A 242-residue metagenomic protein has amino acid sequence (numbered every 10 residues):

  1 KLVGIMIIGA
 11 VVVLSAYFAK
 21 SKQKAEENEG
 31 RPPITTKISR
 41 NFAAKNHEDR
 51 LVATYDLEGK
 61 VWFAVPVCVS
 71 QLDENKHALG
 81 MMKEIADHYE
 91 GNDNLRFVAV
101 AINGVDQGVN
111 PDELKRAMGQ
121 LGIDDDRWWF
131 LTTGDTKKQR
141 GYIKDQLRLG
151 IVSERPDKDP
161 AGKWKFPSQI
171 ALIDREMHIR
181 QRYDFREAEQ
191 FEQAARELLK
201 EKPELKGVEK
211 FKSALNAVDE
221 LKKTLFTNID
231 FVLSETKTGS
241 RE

Functional and structural regions predicted by a protein language model:
K1-A43, E235-T238: N-terminal targeting signals for export/organelle localization
G30-V67: Short extracytoplasmic
A44-K45, W128-G134, G150-S153: Short acidic-hydrophobic, aromatic-tinged amphipathic segments that line or gate anion-handling sites
V52-M82, F97-A101: Short active-site neighborhood of thiol/selenol oxidoreductases, capturing the structured segment around
K60, C68-A78, Q107-P111, T136 (+2 more regions): Solvent-exposed, acidic/flexible segments
A78-Y142: Structural microenvironment flanking redox-active thiols in thiol-disulfide oxidoreductases
G141-G162: Surface-exposed short loop/turn segments
P156-E242: Thiol-/selenol-based redox modules, centered on thioredoxin-like and closely related oxidoreductase domains
